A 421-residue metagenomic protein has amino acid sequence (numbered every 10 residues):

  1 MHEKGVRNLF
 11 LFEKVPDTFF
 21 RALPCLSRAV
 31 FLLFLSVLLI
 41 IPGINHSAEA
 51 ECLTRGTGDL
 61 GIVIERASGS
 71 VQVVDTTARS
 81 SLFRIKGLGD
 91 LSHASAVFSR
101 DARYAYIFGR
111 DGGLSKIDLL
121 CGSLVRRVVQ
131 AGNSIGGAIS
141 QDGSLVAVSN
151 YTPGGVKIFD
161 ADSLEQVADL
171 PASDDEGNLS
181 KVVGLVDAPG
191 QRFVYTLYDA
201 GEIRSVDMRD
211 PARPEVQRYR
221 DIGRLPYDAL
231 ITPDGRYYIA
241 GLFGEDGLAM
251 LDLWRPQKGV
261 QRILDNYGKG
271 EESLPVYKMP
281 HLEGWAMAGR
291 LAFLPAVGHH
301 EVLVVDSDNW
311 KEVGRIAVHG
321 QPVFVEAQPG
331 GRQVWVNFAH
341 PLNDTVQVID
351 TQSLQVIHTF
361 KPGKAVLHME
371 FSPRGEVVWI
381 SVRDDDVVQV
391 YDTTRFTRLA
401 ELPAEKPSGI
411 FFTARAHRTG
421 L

Functional and structural regions predicted by a protein language model:
E3-A22: N-terminal amphipathic/hydrophobic targeting modules at extreme N-termini, encompassing cleavable Sec/SRP-type signal
L9-F10, N45-S47: Glycine-centered signal
E13, F20-R21, L39, P211 (+2 more regions): Compositionally biased, intrinsically disordered/low-complexity regions enriched for serine, proline and threonine
A29-P42: Bacterial N-terminal signal peptides
H46-L421: Predominantly soluble domains enriched in secretory-pathway, periplasmic, or organellar proteins
